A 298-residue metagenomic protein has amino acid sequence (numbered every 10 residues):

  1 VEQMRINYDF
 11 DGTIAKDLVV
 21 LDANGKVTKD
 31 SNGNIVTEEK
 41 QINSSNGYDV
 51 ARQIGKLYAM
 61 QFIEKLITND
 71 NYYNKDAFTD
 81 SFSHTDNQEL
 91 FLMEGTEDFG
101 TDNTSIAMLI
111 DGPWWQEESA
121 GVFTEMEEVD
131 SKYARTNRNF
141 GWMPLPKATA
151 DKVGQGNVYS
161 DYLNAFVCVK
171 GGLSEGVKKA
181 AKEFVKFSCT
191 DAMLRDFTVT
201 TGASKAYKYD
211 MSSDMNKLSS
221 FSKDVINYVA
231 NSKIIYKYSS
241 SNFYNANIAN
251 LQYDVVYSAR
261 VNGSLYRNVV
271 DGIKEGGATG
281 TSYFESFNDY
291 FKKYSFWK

Functional and structural regions predicted by a protein language model:
Q3-M93: Glycine-centered hinge/linker elements that transmit conformational signals in sensory and ligand-binding systems
V50-L57, E175-K179, T281: Soluble non-cytosolic domains of exported or imported proteins
M60-I67, A181-C189, L194, T198 (+3 more regions): Non-transmembrane alpha-helical segments in soluble domains of secreted/periplasmic/extracellular proteins
H84-L109: Short helices/loops that flank or line small-molecule/ion binding pockets
T104-S105, E127-Y209: Extracytoplasmic/periplasmic substrate-recognition and gating elements
D111-Q116: Beta->alpha turn/N-cap motifs
S119-F123: A short acidic (Asp/Glu
S160, T198-A203, D210, K223-K298: C-terminal capping/gating helix-and-loop segments adjacent to ligand/active sites or protein-protein/ligand interfaces
